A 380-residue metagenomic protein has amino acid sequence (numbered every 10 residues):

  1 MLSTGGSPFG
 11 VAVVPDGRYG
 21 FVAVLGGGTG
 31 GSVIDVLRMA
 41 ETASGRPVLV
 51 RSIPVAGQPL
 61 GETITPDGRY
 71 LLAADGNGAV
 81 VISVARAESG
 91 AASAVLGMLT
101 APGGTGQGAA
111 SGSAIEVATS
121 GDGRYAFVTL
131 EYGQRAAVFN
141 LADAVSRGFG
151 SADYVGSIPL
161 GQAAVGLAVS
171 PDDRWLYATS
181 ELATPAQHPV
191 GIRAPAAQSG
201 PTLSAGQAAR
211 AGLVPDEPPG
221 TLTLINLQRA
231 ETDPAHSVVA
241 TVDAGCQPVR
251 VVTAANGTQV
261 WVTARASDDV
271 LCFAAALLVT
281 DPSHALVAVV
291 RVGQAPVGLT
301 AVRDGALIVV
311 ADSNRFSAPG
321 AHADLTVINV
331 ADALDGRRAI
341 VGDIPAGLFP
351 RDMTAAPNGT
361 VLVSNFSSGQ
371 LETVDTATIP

Functional and structural regions predicted by a protein language model:
M1-P380: Predominantly soluble domains enriched in secretory-pathway, periplasmic, or organellar proteins
